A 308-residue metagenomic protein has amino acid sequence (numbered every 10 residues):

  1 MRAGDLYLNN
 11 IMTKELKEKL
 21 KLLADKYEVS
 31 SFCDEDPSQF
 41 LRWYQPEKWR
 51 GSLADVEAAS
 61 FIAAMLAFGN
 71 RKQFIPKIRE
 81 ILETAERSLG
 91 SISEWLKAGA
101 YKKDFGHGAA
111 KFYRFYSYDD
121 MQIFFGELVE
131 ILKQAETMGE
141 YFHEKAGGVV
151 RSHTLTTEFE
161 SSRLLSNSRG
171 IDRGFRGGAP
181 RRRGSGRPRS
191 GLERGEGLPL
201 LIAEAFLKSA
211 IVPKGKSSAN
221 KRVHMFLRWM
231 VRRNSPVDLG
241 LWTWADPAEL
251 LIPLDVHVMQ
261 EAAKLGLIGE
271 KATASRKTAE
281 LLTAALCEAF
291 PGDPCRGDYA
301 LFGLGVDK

Functional and structural regions predicted by a protein language model:
Y7-K308: HhH-family (HhH-GPD) DNA N-glycosylase catalytic core used in base-excision repair
